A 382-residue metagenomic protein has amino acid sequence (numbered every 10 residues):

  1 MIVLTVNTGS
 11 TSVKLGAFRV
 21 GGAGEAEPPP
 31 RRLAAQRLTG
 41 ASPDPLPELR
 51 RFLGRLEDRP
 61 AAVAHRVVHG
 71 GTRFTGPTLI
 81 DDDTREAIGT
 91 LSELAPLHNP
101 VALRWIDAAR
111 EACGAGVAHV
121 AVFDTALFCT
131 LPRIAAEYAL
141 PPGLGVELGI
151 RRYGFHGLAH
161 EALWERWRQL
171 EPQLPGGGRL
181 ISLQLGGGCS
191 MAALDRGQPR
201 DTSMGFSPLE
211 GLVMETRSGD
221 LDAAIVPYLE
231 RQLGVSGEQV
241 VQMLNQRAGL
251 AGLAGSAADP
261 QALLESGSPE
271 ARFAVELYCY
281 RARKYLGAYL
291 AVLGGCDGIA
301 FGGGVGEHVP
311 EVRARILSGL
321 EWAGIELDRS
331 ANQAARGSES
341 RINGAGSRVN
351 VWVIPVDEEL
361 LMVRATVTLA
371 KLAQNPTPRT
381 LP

Functional and structural regions predicted by a protein language model:
V3-D44, G205: Short glycine-rich, Thr/Ser-proximal phosphate-binding strand/loop in the N-terminal lobe of ATP-dependent enzymes
V3-T5, A62-A64, V120, L180-Q184: Short glycine-aspartate micro-motif
L56-P100, A118-V120, T125-Y138: Short beta-strand-loop/turn "lid" adjacent to the catalytic site in phosphate-handling enzymes
C129-L229: Glycine-rich phosphate-binding loop of actin/hexokinase-like ATP-binding domains
D222-I225, L229-S256, P260-L263: Oxyanion-binding "anion nests"
Q242, G249-L253, P260-L293: Adenine-nucleotide phosphate-binding core of ATP-dependent small-molecule kinases
D297-G319: Glycine-rich phosphate-binding loops at beta-strand->alpha-helix junctions
E307, E311, D328, N332-A373: Glycine-rich phosphate-binding/hydrolytic loop that grips phosphoryl groups
